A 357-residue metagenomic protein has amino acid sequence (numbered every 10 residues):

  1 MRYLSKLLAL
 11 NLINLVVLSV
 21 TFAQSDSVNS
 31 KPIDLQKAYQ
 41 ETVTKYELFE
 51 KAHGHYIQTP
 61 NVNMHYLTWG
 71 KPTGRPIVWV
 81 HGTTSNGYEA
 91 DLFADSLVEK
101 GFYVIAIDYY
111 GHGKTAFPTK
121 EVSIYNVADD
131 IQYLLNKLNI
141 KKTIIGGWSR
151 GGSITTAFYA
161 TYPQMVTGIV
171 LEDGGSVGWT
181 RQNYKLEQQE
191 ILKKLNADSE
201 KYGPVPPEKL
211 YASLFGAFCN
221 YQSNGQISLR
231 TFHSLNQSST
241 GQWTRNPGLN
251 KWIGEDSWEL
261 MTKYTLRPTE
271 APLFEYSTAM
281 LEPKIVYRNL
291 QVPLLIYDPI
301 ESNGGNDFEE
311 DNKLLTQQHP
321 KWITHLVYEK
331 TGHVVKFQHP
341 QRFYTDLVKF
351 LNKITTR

Functional and structural regions predicted by a protein language model:
L4, L18, F22-I77, E99-F102 (+2 more regions): Alpha/beta-hydrolase fold catalytic core
P60, Y109-G146, R150: Active-site loop/oxyanion-hole signature of alpha/beta-hydrolase fold enzymes
L67-K114: Conserved HGGG/HGGXW glycine-rich cap/lid loop of the alpha/beta-hydrolase fold
K141-K185: Conserved hydrolase catalytic core segment
V170-F215: Flexible "cap/lid" loop of the alpha/beta hydrolase fold
V205-N306: Alpha/beta-hydrolase
Y287-T331: Conserved loop-alpha-helix segment in the C-terminal half of the alpha/beta-hydrolase fold that carries the catalytic
T331-P340: Catalytic histidine-centered segment of alpha/beta-hydrolase-like enzymes
